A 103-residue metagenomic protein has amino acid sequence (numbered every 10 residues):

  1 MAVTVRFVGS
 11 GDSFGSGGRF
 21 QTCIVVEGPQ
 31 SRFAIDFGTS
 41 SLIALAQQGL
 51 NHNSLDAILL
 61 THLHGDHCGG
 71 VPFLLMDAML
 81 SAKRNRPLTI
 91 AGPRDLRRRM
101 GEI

Functional and structural regions predicted by a protein language model:
A2-Q48: Conserved beta-strand hairpin/beta-sheet module of binuclear metal-dependent hydrolase folds, prominently
V5, P72-L75, L96-R99: Short flexible/disordered coil segments
G9-G11, G65, G92-D95: Glycine-centered flexibility motif
R19, G69-F73, E102: Generic recognition of short, well-ordered alpha-helical segments
P29-S31, M79, D95: Short loop segments at secondary-structure junctions
T39-A91: Active-site metal-binding motif and surrounding structural segment of the metallo-beta-lactamase
L88, P93-I103: Metallo-beta-lactamase
